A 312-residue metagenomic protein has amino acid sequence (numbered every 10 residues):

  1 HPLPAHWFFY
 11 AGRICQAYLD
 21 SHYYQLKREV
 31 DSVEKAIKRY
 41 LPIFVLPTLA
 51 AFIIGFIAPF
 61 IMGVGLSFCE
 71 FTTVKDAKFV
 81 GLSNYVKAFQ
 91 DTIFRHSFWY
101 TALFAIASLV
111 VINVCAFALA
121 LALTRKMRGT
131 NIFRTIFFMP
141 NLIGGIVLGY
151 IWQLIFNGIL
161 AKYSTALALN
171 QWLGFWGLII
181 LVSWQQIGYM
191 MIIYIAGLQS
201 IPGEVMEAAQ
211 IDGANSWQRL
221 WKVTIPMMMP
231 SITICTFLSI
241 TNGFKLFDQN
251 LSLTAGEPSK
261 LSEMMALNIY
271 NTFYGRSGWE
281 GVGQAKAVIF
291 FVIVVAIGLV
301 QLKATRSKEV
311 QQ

Functional and structural regions predicted by a protein language model:
Y18-A36: Short, Lys/Arg-rich, polar N-terminal cytosolic tail immediately upstream of the first transmembrane signal-anchor
E34-Q312: A structural signal for multi-pass alpha-helical bundles of membrane permease subunits that mediate small-molecule
